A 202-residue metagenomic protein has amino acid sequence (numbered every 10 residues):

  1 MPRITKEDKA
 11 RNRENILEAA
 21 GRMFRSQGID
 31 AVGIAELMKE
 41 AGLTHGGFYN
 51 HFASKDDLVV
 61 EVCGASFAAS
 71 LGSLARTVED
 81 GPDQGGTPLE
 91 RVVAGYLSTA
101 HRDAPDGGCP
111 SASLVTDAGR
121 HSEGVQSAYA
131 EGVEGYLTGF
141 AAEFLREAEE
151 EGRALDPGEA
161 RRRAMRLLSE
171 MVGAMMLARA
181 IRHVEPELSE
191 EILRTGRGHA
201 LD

Functional and structural regions predicted by a protein language model:
M1-K9, A148-E151: N-terminal intrinsically disordered/low-complexity leader segments
N15, R22-E61: Helix-turn-helix
V59-S66, S73: Alpha-helical DNA-contacting segments of helix-turn-helix folds
E61, A75-G108, A154-P157: Hydrophobic alpha-helical connector segments
P88-R91, D103-S127: Amphipathic alpha-helical segments used for helix-helix packing
E123-E131, F144-D202: Hydrophobic/aromatic-rich alpha-helical bundle segments in the mid-to-C-terminal region
V133-E143: Active-site oxyanion/phosphate-handling segment shared across diverse enzymes
